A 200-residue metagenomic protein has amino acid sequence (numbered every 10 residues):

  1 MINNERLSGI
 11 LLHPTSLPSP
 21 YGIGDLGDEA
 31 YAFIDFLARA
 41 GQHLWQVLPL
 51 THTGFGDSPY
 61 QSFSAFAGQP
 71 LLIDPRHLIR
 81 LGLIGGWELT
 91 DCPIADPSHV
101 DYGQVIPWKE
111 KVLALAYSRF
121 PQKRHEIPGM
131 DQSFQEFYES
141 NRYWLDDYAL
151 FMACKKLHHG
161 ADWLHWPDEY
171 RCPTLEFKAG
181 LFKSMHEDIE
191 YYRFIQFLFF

Functional and structural regions predicted by a protein language model:
I2-F200: Acidic/aromatic-lined carbohydrate-recognition and catalytic surfaces of CAZymes acting on diverse glycans
